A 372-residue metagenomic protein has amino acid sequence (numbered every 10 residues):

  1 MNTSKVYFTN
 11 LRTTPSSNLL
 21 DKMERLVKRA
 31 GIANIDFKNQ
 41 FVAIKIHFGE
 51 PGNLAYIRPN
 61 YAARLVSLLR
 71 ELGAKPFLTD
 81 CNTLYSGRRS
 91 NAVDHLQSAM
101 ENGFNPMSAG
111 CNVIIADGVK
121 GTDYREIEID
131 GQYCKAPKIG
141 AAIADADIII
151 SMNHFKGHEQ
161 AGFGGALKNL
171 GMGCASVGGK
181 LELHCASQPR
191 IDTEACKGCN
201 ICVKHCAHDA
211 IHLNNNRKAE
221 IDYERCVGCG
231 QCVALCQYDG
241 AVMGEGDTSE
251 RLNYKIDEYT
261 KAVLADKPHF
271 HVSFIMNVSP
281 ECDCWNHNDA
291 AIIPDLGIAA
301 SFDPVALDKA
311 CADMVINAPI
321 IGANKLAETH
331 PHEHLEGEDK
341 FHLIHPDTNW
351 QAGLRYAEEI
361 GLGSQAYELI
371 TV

Functional and structural regions predicted by a protein language model:
N2-N53, I57-Y61, L72-D80, Y85-V372: Extended, low-polarity segments enriched in aliphatic/aromatic residues
L69: Hydrophobic pocket-lining residues that define ligand/cofactor binding sites across diverse proteins
